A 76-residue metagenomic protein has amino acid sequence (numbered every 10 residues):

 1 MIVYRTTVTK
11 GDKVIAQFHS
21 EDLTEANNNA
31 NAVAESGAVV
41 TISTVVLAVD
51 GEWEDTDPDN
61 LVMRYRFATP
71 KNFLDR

Functional and structural regions predicted by a protein language model:
M1-I15, I42-T44: Short aromatic-glycine-(Arg/Gly/Cys) micro-motifs in beta-strand/loop hairpins
I2-V3, L23-N27, Y65-A68: Compositionally biased, low-complexity segments enriched in small residues
T9, A26-N28, D59, P70-K71: Generic cytosolic/nucleocytoplasmic N-terminal low-complexity/intrinsically disordered segments
G11, S20-T44: A short, charged, amphipathic alpha-helix used as a generic interaction element across diverse proteins
D12-F18, G51-T56: Surface-exposed loop/edge segments in extracytoplasmic proteins
A16, A26-N28, A48-D50: Residues in flexible loops and secondary-structure boundaries
E35-R76: Short, mixed-charge low-complexity intrinsically disordered segments
